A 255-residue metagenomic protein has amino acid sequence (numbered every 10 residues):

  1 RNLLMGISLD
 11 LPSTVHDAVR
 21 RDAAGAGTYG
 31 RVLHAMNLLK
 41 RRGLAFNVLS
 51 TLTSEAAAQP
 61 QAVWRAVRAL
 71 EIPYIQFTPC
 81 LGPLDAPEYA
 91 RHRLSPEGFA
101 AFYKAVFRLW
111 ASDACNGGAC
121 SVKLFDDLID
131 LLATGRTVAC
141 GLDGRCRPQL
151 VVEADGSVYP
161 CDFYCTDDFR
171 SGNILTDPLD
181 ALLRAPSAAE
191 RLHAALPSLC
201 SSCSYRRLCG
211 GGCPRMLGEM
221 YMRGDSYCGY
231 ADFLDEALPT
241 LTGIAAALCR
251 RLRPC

Functional and structural regions predicted by a protein language model:
R1-C80: Radical SAM/AdoMet-radical enzyme domain recognition
I7, V106, G156: Conserved, mostly hydrophobic/aromatic
T14-V19, Y74-E97, C120-A133, Y159 (+1 more regions): Flexible glycine/acidic-rich beta-alpha junction loops that bind and position SAM and/or redox cofactors in anaerobic
E97-L132, F163-S204, G210: C-terminal accessory region of radical SAM enzymes
G117, D155-S157, T166-F169, A195-C255: Radical SAM enzyme core and accessory elements
L131-G141: Short, basic/aromatic recognition patches
D143-C146: Short, small/polar residue-rich loop motifs at catalytic or cofactor-binding pockets
